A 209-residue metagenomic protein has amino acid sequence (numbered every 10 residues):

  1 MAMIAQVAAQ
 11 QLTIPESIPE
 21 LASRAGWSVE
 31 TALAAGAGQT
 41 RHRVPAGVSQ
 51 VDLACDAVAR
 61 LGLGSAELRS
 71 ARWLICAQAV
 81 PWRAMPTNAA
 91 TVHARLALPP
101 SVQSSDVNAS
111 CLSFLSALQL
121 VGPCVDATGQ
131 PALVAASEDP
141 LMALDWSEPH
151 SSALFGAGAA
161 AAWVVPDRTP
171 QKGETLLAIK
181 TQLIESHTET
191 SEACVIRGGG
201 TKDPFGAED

Functional and structural regions predicted by a protein language model:
M1-A2, R69-R72, P99-V102, A127-A132 (+3 more regions): Short coil/turn connectors at secondary-structure junctions
M1-R72, G199-D209: Conserved active-site "lid/cap" helical segment
A9-Q10, A77-R83, A109-L112, A136-M142 (+1 more regions): Acidic, glycine-rich active-site loops and adjacent beta-strand->loop/helix elements that engage anionic groups
E16-I18, M85-T87, L144-E148: Short acidic, glycine/serine/threonine-rich loops at helix termini
E20-G26, P86-A94, V195-G199: Short, flexible, mixed-charge acidic loops at enzyme active sites
E30, A34, T40-D52, A79-Q130: Conserved catalytic cysteine-centered active-site region of acyl-thioester-dependent Claisen-condensing enzymes
C55-G62, A153-D209: Hydrophobic pocket-lining "lid/loop/helix" segments that shape and contact the acyl-thioester
G122, Q130-A159: Flexible, glycine-rich active-site loops centered on histidine and acidic residues that chelate a metal or position
